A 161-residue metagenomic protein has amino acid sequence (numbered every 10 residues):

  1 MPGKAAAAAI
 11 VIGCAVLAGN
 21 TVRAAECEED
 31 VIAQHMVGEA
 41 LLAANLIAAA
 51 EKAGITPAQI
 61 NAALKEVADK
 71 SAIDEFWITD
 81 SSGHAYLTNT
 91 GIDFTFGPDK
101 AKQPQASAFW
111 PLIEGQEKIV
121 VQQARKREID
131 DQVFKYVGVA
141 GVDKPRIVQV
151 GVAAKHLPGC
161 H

Functional and structural regions predicted by a protein language model:
M1-A8: Bacterial N-terminal signal peptides that target proteins for export
A9, A15-A58, V133-K135, C160: Juxtamembrane extracytoplasmic/periplasmic/luminal helical "stalk" adjacent to the first N-terminal
N61-A63, G91-K126: Extracytoplasmic/periplasmic sensor domains and loops in membrane signaling proteins
K65-A85: Short N-terminal helix-loop-first-beta-strand/juxtamembrane motif that initiates sensory/input modules
T88-D93, V152-A154: Short beta->alpha transition motifs characteristic of CBS
E128-I129, V152-H161: Helix-start (N-cap) segments at beta->loop->alpha junctions that couple sensory/regulatory domains to adjoining helices
K135-D143, G151: A short, hydrophobic, proline-anchored segment that marks a local hinge/packing element in signaling and regulatory
